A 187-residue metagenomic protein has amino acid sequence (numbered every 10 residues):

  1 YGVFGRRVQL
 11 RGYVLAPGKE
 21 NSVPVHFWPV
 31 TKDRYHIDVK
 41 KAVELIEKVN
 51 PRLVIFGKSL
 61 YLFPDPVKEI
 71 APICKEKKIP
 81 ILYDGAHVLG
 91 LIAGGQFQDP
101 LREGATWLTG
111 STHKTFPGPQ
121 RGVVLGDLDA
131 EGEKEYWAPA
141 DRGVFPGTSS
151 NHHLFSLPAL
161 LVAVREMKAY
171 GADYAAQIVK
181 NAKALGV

Functional and structural regions predicted by a protein language model:
Y1-V187: Conserved PLP-enzyme active-site core in the AAT-like
